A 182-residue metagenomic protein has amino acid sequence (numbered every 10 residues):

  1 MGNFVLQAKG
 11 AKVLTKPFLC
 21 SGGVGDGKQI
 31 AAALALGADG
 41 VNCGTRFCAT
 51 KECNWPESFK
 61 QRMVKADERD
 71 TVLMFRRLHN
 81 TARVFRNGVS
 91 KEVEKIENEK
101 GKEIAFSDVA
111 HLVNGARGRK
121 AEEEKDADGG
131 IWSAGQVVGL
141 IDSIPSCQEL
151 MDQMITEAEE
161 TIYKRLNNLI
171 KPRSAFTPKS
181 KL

Functional and structural regions predicted by a protein language model:
N3-L19, G25-L182: Conserved active-site-proximal phosphate/metal-binding subdomains
